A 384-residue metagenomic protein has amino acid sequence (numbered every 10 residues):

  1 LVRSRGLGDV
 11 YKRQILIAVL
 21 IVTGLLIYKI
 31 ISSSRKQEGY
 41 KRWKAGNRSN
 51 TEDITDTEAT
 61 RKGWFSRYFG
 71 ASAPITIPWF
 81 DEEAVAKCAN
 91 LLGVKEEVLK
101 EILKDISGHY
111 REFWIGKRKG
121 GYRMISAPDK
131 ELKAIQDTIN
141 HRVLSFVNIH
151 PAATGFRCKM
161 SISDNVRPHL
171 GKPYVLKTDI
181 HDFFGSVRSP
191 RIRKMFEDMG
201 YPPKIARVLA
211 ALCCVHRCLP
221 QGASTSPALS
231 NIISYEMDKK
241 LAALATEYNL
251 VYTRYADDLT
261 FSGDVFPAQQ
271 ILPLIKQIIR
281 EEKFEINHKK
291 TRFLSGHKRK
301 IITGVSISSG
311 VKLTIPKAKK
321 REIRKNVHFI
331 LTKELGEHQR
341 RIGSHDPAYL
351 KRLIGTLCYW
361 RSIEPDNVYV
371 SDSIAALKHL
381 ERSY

Functional and structural regions predicted by a protein language model:
L1-Y11: Single conserved hydrophobic/aromatic residue that forms the stacking wall/gate of nucleotide- or nucleobase-binding
K12-L20: Hydrophobic alpha-helical transmembrane segments
V22-S34: Alpha-helical transmembrane segments
R35-V94, V98-E101: N-terminal topogenic membrane-targeting module
L99-R118, Y201-A210: Reverse-transcriptase-like RNA-dependent polymerase core
F113-Q136, T154-C158, A211-S230: Short, conserved non-catalytic motifs in the polymerase core
L132-T178, D182: Active-site-proximal segment of RNA-dependent polymerases
P168-A256, T260-H297, I301-V305, I315-A318 (+1 more regions): Conserved polymerase palm-domain catalytic core
